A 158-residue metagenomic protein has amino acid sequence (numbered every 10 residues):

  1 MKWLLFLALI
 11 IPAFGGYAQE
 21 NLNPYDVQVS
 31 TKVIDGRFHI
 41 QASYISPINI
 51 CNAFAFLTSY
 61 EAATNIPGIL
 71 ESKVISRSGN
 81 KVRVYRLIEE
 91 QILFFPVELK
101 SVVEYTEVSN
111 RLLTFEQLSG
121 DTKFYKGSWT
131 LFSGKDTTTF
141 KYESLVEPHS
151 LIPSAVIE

Functional and structural regions predicted by a protein language model:
W3-P12: Sec-dependent N-terminal signal peptides
G16-G79: Hydrophobic ligand-binding cavity/cleft-lining segments
S30, V84-Q91, T114-G120: Short beta-strand segments that buttress and anchor functional surface loops
R37-I45, K81-R83, K100, L112 (+2 more regions): Intrinsic-disorder/low-complexity, polar/charged segments enriched in Ser/Thr/Lys/Arg/Asp/Glu/Gln
Q41-Y44, S72-V74, L99-T106, K126-S133 (+1 more regions): Hydrophobic/aromatic beta-strand elements that line small-molecule binding cavities or substrate pockets in beta-rich
P47-C51, I75-K81, T106-L112, T130-T139: A short, structured loop/turn motif at beta-sheet edges
N65-E98, E104-E107: Mid-length scaffold segments of soluble, non-membrane domains
Q117-E158: Beta-strand/loop substructures that line and gate deep hydrophobic ligand-binding cavities in soluble
